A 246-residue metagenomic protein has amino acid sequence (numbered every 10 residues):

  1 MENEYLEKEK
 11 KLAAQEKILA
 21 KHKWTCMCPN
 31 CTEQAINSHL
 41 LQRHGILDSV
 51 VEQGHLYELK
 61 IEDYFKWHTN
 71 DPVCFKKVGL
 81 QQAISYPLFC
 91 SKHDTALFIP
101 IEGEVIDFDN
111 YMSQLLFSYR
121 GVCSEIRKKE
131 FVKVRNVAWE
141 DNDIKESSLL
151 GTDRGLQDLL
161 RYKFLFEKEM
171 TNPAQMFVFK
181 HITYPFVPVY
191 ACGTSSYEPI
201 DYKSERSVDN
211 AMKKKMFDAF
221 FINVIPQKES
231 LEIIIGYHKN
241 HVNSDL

Functional and structural regions predicted by a protein language model:
M1-T95, I99-I101: An N-terminal structural lobe/cap that precedes and organizes the functional/catalytic core across diverse proteins
E2-N3, C28, K60, E140 (+5 more regions): Serine/threonine-rich low-complexity intrinsically disordered regions
N3, N30, N37, N70 (+7 more regions): Detector for Asparagine
E4-Q15, K21-T25, V78, A83 (+4 more regions): Metal-centered catalytic cores of metalloenzymes
P29, H93, E125, T194-S196 (+1 more regions): Structured loops at beta-to-helix junctions and adjacent beta-edge loops in soluble globular domains
Q53-G54, L59, N136-W139, S207-N210: General N-terminal targeting signals
I101-D158: Long, hydrophobic, well-ordered secondary-structure blocks that form the structural core and pocket-lining surfaces
G155-L246: Charge-dense, low-complexity intrinsically disordered regions
